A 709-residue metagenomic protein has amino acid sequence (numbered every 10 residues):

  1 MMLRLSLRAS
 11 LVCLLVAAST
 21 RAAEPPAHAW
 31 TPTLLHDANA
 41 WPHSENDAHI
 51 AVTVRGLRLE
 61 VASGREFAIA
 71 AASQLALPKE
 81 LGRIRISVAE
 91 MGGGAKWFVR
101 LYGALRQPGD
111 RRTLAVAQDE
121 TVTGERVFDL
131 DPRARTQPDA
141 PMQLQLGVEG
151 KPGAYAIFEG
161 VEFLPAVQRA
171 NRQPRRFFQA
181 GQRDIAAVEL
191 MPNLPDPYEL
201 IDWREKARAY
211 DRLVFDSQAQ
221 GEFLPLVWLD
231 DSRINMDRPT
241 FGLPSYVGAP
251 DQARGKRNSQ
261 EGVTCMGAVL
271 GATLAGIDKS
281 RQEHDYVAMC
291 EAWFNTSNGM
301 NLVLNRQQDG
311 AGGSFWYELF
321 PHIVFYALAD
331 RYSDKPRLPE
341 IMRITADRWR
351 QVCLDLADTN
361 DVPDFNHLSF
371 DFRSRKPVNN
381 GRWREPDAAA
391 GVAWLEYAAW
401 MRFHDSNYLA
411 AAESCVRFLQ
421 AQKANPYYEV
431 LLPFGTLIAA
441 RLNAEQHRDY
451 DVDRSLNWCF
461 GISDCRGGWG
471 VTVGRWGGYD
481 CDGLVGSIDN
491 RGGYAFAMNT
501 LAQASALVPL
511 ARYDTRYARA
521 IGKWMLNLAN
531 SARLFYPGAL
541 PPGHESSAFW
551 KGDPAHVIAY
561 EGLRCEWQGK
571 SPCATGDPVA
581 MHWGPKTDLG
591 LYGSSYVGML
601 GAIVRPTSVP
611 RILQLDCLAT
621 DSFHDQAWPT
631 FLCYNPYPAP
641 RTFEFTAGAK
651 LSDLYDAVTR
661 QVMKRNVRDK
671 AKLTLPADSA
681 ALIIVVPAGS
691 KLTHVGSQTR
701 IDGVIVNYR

Functional and structural regions predicted by a protein language model:
A23-D47: Extracellular carbohydrate-recognition regions
H49-E66: Short carbohydrate-recognition loop motifs
V61-P132: Extracellular ligand-binding interfaces
E125-E162, A170-R172: Extracellular beta-strand ligand-recognition surfaces/modules
V167-R306, K335-L368: Low-complexity, Ser/Thr/Pro/Gly-enriched N-terminal "stalk/linker" regions
A186-P197, T264-R281, L319-R337, N379-W383 (+4 more regions): Well-ordered alpha-helical scaffold segments within catalytic/enzyme domains
P578-A649: Carbohydrate-binding surface patches
V667-R709: C-terminal beta-strand-rich structural cap/linker in extracellular carbohydrate-active enzymes
